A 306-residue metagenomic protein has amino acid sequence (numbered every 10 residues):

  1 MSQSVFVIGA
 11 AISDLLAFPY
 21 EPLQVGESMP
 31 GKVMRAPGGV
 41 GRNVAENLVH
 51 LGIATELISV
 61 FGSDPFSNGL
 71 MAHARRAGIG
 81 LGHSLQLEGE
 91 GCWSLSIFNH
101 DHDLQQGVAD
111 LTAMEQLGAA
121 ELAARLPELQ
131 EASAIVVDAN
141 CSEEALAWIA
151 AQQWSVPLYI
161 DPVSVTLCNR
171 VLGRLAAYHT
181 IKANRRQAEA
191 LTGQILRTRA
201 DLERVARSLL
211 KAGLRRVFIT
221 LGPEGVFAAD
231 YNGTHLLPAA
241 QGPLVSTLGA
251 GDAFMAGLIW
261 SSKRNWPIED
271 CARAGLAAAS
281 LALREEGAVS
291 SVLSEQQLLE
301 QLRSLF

Functional and structural regions predicted by a protein language model:
M1-F6, L167-C168, L172, R199-F306: Conserved phosphate-binding/catalytic region of the ribokinase-like
M1-V60, P65-G69, R76: Glycine-rich phosphate/adenosyl-contacting loop at the front of the ribokinase-like
V5, T55, L81-G82, L158 (+2 more regions): Hydrophobic anchor at the start of a short beta-strand that flanks the dinucleotide cofactor-binding loop
E46, S94-I97, Q106, G225-A228: Short beta-strand scaffold segments in enzyme catalytic cores
H73-E88: A glycine-rich helix N-cap at a beta->alpha junction
Q86, S96-A134: Conserved phosphate-binding/catalytic loop of the ribokinase/pfkB sugar-kinase fold
A134-R204, E224-G225: Conserved beta-alpha-beta core of the PfkB/ribokinase-like small-molecule kinase fold
